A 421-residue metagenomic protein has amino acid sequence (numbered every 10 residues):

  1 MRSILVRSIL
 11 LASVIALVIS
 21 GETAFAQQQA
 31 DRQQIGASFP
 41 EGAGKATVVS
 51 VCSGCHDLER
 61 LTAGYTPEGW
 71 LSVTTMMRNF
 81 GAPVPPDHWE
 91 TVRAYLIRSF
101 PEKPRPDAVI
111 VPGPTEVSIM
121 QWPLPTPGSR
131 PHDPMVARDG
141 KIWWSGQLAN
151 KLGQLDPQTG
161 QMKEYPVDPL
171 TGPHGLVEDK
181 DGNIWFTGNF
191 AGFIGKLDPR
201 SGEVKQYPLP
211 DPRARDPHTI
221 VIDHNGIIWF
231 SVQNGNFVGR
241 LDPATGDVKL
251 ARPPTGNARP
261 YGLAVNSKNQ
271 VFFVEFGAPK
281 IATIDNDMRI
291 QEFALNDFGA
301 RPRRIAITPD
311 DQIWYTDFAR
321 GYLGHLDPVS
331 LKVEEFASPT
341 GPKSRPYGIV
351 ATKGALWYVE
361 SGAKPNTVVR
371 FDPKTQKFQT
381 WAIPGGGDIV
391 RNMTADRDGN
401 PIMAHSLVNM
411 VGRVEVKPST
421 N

Functional and structural regions predicted by a protein language model:
A26-T47, N79: Electrostatic cytochrome c docking/interface patches
V48-E59, V92, L96: The canonical Cys-X-X-Cys-His
G81-A108, G399-P401: C-terminal capping alpha-helices of c-type cytochrome domains
I110-G128: A short helix->beta-strand "capping" segment at the edge of beta-propeller domains
P127-D139, P169-D181, P212-N225, G256-Q270 (+5 more regions): Beta-rich, blade/repeat-based domains predominating in secreted/periplasmic proteins but also intracellular
I142-L148, I184-F190, I228-N234, V271-G277 (+3 more regions): Conserved beta-strand positions in repeat-built beta-propeller and related beta-rich domains
D156-G160, D198-G202, D242-G246, I284-R289 (+3 more regions): Short loop/turn segments that connect beta-strands within beta-propeller blades
G387-N421: Blade-level signature of beta-propeller repeat domains, shared across WD40, Kelch, NHL, RCC1 and BNR/Asp-box propellers
